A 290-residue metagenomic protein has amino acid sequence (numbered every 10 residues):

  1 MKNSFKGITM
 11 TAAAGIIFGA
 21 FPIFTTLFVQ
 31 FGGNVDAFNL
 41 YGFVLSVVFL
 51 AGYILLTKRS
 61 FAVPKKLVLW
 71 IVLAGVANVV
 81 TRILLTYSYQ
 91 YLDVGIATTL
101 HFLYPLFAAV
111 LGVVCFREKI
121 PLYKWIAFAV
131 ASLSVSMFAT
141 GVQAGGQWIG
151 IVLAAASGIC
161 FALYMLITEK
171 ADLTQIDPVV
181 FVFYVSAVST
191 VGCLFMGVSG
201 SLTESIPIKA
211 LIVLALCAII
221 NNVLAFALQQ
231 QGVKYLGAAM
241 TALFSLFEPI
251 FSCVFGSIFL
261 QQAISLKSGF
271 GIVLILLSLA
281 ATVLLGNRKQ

Functional and structural regions predicted by a protein language model:
M1-A37, Y41, L84, Q143-K170 (+2 more regions): Glycine-/small-residue-enriched transmembrane alpha-helix faces in small-molecule transporters and effluxers
N3-I8, G32-L40, V63-V68, T140-C160 (+2 more regions): Juxtamembrane helix-entry segments on the extracytoplasmic side of multipass membrane proteins
I16, Y41, A97-L103, T168-T190 (+1 more regions): Helix-helix packing/entry segments at the starts of transmembrane helices
I17-A20, I54-G95, H101, M137 (+1 more regions): Specific transmembrane alpha-helical segments of multi-pass solute transporters/efflux pumps, especially DMT/EamA
Q30-V80, F107, I159-I167, V182-G200 (+2 more regions): Transmembrane alpha-helices of multi-pass small-molecule transport proteins
G33-V35, D93, F116-P121, I176-D177 (+2 more regions): A helix-boundary/kink motif common to multi-pass secondary transporters, especially Major Facilitator Superfamily
L50, L111, I120-T140, V191 (+1 more regions): Hydrophobic transmembrane alpha-helices of multi-pass small-molecule transport proteins
I54, Y87, Y104-I126, I250-F270: C-terminal transmembrane-helix exit sites in multi-pass transporters
